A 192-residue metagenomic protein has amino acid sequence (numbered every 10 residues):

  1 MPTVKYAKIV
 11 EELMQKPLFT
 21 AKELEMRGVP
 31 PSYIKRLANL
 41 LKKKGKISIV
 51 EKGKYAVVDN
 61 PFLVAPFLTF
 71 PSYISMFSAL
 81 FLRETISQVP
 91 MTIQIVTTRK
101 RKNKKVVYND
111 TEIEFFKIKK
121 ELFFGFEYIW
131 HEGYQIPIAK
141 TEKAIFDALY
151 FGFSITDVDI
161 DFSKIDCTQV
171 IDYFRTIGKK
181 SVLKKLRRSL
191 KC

Functional and structural regions predicted by a protein language model:
M1-S75: Short beta-edge/loop segments at beta->alpha junctions of small alpha/beta modules that act as binding/recognition
R27, K44, L82-R83, I177: Residues at alpha-helix termini
A79: DNA-contacting surface of Y-family translesion DNA polymerases
R83-M91, F151-V158: Short helix-capping/linker segments at secondary-structure and domain boundaries
T85-E142: Exposed, interaction-prone assembly regions rather than primary DNA-binding/catalytic cores
F126-C192: Hydrophobic alpha-helical interaction segments
